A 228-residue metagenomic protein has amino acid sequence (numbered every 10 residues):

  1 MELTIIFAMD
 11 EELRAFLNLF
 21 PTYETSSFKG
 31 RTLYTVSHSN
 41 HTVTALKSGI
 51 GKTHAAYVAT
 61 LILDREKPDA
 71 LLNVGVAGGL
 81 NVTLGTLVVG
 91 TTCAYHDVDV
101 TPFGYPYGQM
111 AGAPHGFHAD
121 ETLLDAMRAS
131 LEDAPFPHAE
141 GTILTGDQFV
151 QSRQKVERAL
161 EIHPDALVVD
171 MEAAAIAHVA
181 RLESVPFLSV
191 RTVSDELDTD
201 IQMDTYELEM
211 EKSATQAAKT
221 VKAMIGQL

Functional and structural regions predicted by a protein language model:
M1-T122, S130: Metabolite-binding pocket within alpha/beta catalytic cores that recognizes anionic/polar moieties
E2, K67, T83, A139 (+2 more regions): Short loop/turn motifs at secondary-structure junctions
Y34-L46, E157-H163, D198-M203: Glycine/charged-rich beta-loop-alpha catalytic/anionic-binding loops adjacent to active sites
C93-Y95, G146, V193: Short glycine-enriched loops at secondary-structure junctions
V98-D99, V150-R153, E196-D200: Short acidic/His/Gly/Ser-rich catalytic and metal-binding motifs that mark active-site loops of diverse hydrolases
F103-D170, A175-V179, E183: Active-site rim beta-loop-alpha module in soluble metabolic enzymes
A174-E209: Zn-dependent metallopeptidase/amidohydrolase metal-coordination segment
L197-L228: His/Asp/Glu-rich mid-to-C-terminal helical/loop segments that flank catalytic regions of hydrolases
